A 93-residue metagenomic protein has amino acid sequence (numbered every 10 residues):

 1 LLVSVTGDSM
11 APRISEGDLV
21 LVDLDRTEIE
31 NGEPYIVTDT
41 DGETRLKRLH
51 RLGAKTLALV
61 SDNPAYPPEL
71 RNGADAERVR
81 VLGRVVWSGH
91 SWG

Functional and structural regions predicted by a protein language model:
L1-G93: Acidic/glycine-rich C-terminal interaction modules and beta/coil loop segments that lie outside canonical DNA-binding
